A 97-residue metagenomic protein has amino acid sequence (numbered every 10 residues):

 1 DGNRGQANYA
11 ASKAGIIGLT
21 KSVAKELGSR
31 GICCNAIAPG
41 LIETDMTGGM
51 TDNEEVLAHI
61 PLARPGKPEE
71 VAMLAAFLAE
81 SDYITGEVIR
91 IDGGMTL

Functional and structural regions predicted by a protein language model:
N3: Conserved active-site motif detector
A7: Cytosolic ligand/metal-binding cores
S12, T20: Active-site helix of classical SDR
I17, A38-G49: Short, flexible catalytic-loop segment of classical short-chain dehydrogenase/reductase
K25-S29: Alpha-helical segment proximal to the catalytic Tyr-Lys
C33-P39, E43, R90-D92: Conserved SDR Rossmann-fold cofactor-binding beta-strand/turn motif
D52-E70: Catalytic Tyr-x(3-8)-Lys segment
K67-I91, T96: C-terminal substrate-recognition "lid" of short-chain dehydrogenase/reductases
